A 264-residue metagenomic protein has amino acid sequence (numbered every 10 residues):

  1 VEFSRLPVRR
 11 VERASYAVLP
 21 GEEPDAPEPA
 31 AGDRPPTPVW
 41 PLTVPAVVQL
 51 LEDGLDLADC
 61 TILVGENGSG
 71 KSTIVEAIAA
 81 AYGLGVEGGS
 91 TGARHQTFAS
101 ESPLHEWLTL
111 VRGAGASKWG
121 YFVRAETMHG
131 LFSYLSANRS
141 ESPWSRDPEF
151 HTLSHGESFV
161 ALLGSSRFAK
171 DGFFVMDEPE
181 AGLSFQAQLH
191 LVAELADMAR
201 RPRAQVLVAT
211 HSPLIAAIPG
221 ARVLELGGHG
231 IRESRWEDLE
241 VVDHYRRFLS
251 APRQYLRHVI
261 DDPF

Functional and structural regions predicted by a protein language model:
E2-E52: N-terminal pre-Walker A segment at the start of P-loop NTPase domains
G54-D56: ABC ATPase nucleotide-binding domain
A58-T61, D171-G172: Pre-Walker A (Motif I) flank of P-loop NTPase domains
T61-I62, E66, S72-A137: ABC ATPase nucleotide-binding domain signature region
L131-L153: Conserved P-loop NTPase mechanochemical-coupling segment
E149, H155-E178, Q186-M198: GG-anchored amphipathic helix commonly corresponding to the ABC/SMC/Rad50 NBD signature/C-loop
Q186, H190-L207, H211-F264: C-terminal lobe/lid and adjacent interdomain/linker elements of RecA-like ASCE P-loop ATPase modules
